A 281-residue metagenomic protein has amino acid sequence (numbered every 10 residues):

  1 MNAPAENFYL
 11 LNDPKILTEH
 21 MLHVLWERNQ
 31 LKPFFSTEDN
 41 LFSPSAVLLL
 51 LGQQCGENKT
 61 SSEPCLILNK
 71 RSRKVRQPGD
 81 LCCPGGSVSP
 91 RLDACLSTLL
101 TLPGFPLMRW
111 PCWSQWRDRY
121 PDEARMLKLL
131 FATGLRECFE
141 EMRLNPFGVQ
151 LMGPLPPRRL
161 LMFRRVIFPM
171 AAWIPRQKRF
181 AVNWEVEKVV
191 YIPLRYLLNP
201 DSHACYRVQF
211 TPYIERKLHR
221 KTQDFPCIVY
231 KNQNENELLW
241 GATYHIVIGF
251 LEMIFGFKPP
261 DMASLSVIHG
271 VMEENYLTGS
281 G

Functional and structural regions predicted by a protein language model:
M1-E187, L194-G281: N-terminal leader/linker segments that precede catalytic domains of diphosphate-processing enzymes
